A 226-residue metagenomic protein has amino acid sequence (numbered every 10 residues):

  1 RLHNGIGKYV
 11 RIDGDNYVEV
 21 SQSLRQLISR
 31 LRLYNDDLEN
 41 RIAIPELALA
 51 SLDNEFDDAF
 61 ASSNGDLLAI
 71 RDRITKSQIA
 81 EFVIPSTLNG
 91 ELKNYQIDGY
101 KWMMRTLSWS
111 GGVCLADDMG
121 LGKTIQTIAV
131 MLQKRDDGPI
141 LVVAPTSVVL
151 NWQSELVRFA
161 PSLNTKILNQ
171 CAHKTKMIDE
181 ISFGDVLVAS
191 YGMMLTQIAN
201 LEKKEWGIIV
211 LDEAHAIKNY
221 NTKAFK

Functional and structural regions predicted by a protein language model:
R1-R73: Charged, low-complexity intrinsically disordered regions
F60-K226: ASCE P-loop NTPase motor core, strongest for the SF2 helicase catalytic module
